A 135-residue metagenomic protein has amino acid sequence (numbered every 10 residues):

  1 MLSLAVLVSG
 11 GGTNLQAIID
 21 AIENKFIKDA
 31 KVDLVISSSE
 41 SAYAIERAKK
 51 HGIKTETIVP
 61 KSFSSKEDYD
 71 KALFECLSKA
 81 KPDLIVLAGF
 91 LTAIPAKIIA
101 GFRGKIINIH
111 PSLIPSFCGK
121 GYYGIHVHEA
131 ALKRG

Functional and structural regions predicted by a protein language model:
M1-G135: One-carbon transfer enzymes
